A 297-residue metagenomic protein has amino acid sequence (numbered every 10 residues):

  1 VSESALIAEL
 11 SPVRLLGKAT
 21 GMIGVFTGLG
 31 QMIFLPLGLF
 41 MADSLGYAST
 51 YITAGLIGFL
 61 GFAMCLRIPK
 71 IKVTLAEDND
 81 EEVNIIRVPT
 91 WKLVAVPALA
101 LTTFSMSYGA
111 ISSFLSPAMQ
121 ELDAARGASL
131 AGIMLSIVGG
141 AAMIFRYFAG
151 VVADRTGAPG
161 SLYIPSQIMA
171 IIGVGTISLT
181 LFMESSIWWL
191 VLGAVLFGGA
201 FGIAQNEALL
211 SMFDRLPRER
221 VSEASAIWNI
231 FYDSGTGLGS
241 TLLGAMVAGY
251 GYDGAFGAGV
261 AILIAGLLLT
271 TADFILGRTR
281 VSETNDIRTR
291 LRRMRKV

Functional and structural regions predicted by a protein language model:
V1-V25: Cytoplasmic helix-loop-helix junction between adjacent transmembrane helices in 12-TM secondary transporters
I23-L66: Helix-loop-helix hairpin linking two adjacent transmembrane segments in secondary transporters
D43-G55, V247-I262: A membrane-interface helix-boundary motif in multi-pass transporters
L56-A76, L269-D273: C-terminal membrane-cytosol helix-exit motif in multi-pass small-molecule transporters
K70-P97, I287-V297: Juxtamembrane intracellular "pre-TM" segments in multi-pass secondary transporters
S113-S129: Short amphipathic helix-loop junctions that connect adjacent transmembrane helices in Major Facilitator Superfamily/SLC
R146-A158: Helix-to-loop junctions at the C-terminal end of transmembrane segments in multipass secondary transporters
S161-T176: Structural signature of the two symmetry-related core transmembrane helices
